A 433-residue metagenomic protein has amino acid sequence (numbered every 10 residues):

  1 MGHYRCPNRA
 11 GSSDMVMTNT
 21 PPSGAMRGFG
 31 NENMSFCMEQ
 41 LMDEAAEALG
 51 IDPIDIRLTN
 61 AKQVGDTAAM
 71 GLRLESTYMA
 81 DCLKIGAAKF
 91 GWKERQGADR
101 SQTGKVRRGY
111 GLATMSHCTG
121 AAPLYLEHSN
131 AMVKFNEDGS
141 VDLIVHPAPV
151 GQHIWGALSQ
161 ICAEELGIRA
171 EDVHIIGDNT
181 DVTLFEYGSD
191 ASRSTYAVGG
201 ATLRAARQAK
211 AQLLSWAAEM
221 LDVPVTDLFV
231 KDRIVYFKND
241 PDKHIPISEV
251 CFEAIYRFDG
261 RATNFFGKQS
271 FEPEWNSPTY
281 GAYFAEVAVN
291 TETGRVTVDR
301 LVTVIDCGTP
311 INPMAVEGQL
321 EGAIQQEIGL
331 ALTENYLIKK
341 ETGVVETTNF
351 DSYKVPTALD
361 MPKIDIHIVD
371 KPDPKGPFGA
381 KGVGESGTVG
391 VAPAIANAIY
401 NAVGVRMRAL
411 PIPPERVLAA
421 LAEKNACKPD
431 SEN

Functional and structural regions predicted by a protein language model:
M1-D81, A88, G97-N433: Cofactor-binding beta-sheet edge motifs in enzyme active sites
